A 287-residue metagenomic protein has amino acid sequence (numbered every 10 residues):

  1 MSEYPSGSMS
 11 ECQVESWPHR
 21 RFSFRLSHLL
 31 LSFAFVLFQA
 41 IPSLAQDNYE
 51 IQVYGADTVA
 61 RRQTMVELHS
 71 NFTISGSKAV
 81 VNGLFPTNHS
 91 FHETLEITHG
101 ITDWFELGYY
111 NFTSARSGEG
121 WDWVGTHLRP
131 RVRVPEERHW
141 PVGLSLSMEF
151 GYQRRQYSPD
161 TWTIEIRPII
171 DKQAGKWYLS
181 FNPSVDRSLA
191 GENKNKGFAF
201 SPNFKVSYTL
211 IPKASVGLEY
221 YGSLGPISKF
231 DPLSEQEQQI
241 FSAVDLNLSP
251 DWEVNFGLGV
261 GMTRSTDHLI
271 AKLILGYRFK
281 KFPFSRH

Functional and structural regions predicted by a protein language model:
M1, P5, M9, S27 (+1 more regions): Short polybasic linear motifs
Y4, F22-F24, F33-F38: Aromatic (phenylalanine/tyrosine) cluster motif
A40-P42: N-terminal signal peptide c-region/cleavage motif recognized by signal peptidases
A45-H287: Transmembrane beta-barrel domains of Gram-negative outer membranes and organellar outer membranes
